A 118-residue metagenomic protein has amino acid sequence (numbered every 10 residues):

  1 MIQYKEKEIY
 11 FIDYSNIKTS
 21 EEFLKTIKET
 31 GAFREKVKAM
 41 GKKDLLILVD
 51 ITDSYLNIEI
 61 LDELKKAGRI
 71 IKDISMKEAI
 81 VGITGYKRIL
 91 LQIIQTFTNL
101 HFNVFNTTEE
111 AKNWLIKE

Functional and structural regions predicted by a protein language model:
M1-E118: Amphipathic, Lys/Arg-enriched alpha-helical "gate/interface" segment within cytosolic domains that mediates
